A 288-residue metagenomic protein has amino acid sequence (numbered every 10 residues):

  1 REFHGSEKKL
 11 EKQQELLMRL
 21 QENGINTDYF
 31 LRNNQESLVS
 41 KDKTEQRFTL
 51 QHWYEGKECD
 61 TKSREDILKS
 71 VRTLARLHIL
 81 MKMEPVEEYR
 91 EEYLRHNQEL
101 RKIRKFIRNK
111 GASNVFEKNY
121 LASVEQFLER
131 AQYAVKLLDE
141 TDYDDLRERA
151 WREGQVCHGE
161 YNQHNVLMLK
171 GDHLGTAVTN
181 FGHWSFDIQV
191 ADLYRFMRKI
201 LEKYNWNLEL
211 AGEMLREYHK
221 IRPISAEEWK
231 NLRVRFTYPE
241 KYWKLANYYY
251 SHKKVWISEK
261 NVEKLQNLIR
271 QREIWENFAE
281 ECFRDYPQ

Functional and structural regions predicted by a protein language model:
R1-V86: ATP-binding pocket architecture of kinase catalytic cores
E7-K8, E87-C157, E213: ATP-dependent phospho-/nucleotidyl transfer catalytic cores
N26, I224-E228: Helix N-cap / loop-to-helix initiation motif
F30, K136-V190: Active-site acidic catalytic loop and adjacent metal/ATP-binding pocket of ATP-dependent phosphoryl transfer enzymes
F48-T61, K102-S113, F196, Y238-I257: A glycine-centered beta->alpha junction motif in the catalytic cores of kinase/phosphotransferase enzymes
V190-P223, F236-V255: Active-site activation/catalytic loop segments of kinase-like enzymes and analogous catalytic loops in related
Y242-Q288: ATP/Mg2+ or Mg2+-diphosphate-binding catalytic cores that bind nucleotide phosphates or diphosphates via glycine-rich
